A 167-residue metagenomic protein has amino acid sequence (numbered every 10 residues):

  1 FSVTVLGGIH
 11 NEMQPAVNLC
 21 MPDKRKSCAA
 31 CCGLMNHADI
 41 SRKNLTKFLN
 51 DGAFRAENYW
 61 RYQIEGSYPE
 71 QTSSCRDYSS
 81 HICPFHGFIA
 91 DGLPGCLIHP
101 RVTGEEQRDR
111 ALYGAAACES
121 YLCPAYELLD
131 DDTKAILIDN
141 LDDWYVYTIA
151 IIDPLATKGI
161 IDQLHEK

Functional and structural regions predicted by a protein language model:
S2-A30, N36, I64-P94, I98-K167: Short loop/turn segments that flank or connect secondary-structure elements
D23, L34-N50: An N-terminal structural lobe/cap that precedes and organizes the functional/catalytic core across diverse proteins
K43-Y78: Glycine/small-residue-rich interface belts in oligomeric ring/scaffold proteins and their assembly partners
